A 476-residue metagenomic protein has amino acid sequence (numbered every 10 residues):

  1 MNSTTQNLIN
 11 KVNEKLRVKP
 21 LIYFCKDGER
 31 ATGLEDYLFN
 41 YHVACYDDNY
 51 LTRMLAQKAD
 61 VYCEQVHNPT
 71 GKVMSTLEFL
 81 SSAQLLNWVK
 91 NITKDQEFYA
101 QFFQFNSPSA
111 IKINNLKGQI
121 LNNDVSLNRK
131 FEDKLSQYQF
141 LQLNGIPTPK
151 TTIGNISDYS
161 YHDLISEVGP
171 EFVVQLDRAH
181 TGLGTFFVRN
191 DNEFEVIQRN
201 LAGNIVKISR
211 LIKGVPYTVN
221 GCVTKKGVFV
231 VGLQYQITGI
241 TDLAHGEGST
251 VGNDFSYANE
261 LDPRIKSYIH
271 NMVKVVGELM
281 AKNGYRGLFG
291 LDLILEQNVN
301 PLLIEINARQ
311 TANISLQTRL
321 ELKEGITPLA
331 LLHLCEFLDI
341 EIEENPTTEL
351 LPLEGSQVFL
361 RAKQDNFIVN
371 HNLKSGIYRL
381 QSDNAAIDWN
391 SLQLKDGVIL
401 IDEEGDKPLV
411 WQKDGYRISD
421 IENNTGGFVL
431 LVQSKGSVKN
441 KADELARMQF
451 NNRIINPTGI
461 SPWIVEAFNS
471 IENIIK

Functional and structural regions predicted by a protein language model:
M1-S126, S157-Y159, S461-I475: ATP-binding N-terminal substructure of ATP-dependent carboxylate-amine bond-forming enzymes
F103-P108, S126-L127, Q234-I240, I294: Short glycine-enriched loops at secondary-structure junctions
N128-K213, T224-G227, D254-E278, V465: Active-site nucleotide/adenylate-binding loops and adjacent lid/helix of ATP-dependent enzymes
R178-A179, L211-V215, N283-G287, P352: A short catalytic or substrate-binding loop motif that flags glycine-/basic-rich loops and adjacent residues that bind
V188-H245, L295-L302, P352-G376, E422: Phosphate-binding site of ATP-dependent enzymes
K213, G221-V275, N307-A330: ATP-dependent carboxylate/phosphate-activation module, predominantly the ATP-grasp catalytic core and closely related
T250-N298, C335-G355, F359-L360, W463-E466 (+1 more regions): A long amphipathic alpha-helix within ATP-dependent nucleotide-binding catalytic cores
C335-K476: Peripheral (often C-terminal) accessory segments that flank ATP-dependent C-N-forming ligase machineries
